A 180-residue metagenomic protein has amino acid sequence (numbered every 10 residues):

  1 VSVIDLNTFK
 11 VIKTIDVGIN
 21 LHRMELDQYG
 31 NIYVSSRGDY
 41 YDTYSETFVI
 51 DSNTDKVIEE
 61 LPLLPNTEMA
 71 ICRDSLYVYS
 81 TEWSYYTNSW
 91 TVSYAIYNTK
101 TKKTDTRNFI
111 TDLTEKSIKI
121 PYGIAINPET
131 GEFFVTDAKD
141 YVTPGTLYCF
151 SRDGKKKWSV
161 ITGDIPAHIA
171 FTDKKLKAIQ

Functional and structural regions predicted by a protein language model:
V1-Q180: Predominantly soluble domains enriched in secretory-pathway, periplasmic, or organellar proteins
